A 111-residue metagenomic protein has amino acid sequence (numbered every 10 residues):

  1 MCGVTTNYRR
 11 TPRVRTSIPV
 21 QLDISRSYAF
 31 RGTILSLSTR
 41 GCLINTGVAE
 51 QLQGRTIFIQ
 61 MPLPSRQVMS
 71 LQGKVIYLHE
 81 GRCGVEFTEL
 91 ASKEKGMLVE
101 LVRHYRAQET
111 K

Functional and structural regions predicted by a protein language model:
M1-L37, V99, R103-K111: N-terminal helix initiation/capping motif
T11, T46-Q51, R66: Short, surface-exposed secondary-structure edge patches
I18-I24, G54-V68: Short conserved beta-strand and strand-loop elements enriched in small hydrophobics with frequent Asp/Gly
Q21-V48, F58, H79-G84: Short strand-loop-strand
S25, P64-R66, L78-E80, L90-S92: Short coil/turn motifs at secondary-structure junctions
T33, Q72-K74: Residues located in well-ordered beta-strands
T46, M61, G73, F87-E89: Residue-level recognition of conserved beta-strand positions in structured domain cores
V48-Q53, V85-R106: Short solvent-exposed strand/turn elements
